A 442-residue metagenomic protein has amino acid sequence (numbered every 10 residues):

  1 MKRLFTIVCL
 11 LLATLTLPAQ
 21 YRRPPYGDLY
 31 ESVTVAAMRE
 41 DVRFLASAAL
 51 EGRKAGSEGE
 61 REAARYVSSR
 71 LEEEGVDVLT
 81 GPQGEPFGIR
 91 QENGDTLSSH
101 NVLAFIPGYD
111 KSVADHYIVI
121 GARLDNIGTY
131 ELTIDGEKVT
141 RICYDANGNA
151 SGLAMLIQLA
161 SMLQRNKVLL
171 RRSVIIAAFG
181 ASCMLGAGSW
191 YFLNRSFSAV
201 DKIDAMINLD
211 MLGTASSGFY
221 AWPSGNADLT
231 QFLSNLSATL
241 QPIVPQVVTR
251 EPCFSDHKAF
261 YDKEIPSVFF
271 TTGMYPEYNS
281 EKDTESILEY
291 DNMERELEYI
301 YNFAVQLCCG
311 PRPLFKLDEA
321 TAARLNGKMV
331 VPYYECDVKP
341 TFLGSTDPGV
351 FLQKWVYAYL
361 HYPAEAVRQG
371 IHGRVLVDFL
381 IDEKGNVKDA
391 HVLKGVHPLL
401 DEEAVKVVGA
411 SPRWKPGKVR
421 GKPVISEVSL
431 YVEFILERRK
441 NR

Functional and structural regions predicted by a protein language model:
M1-R22: Bacterial Sec-dependent N-terminal signal peptides
P24-S32, A48-E58, I89-N93, K138-N149 (+6 more regions): Second-shell loop/turn segments in exported
L45, L71, I89-I134: Acidic/His- and Gly-rich active-site-bordering loop/insert found across diverse amide/peptide-bond hydrolases
R53-P107: A non-catalytic alpha/beta surface segment that caps or lines the substrate-entry region of metallo-dependent hydrolase
A104, I120-N126, Y130-L185, I300: Alpha-helical metal-binding/catalytic segments enriched in His/Glu/Asp
F179-T272: Metal-dependent peptidase/peptidase-like ectodomains
P276-L325: His/Asp/Glu-rich mid-to-C-terminal helical/loop segments that flank catalytic regions of hydrolases
P311-R442: Charge-biased low-complexity segments
